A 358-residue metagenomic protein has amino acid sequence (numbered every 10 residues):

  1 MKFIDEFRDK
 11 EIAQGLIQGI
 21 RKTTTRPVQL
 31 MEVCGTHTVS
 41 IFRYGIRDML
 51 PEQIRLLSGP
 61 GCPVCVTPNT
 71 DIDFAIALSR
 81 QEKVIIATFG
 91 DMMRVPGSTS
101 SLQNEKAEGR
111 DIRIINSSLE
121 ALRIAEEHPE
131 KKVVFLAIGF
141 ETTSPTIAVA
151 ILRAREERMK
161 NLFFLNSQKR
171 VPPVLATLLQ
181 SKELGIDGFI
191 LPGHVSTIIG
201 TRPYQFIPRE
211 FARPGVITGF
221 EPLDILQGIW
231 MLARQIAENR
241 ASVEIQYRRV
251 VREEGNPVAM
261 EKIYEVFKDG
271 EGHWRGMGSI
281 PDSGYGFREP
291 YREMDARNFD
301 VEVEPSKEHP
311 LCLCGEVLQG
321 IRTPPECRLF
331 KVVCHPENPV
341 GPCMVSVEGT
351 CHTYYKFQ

Functional and structural regions predicted by a protein language model:
M1-E130, S144, A148, L152-E157 (+5 more regions): Metallocofactor- and cofactor-centric catalytic cores in central/energy metabolism, strongly enriched
P27-L30, L162, N239-R248, W274-R275 (+2 more regions): Flexible, glycine/charged-enriched surface loops at secondary-structure junctions
L30-E32, R113, V134-A137, F163-L165 (+2 more regions): Short catalytic-loop micro-motif centered on adjacent basic/acidic residues
C34-H37, F140-T142, Q168-P172, G193-S196 (+2 more regions): Glycine-rich beta-alpha junction loops
I85, K132-V134, G188: Structural motif
L136, F140-P203: Phosphate/pyrophosphate-binding betaalpha-module
F163-L165, K182-R249: A conserved active-site cap/scaffold subdomain adjacent to cofactor or substrate pockets
Q227-E316: Internal helical hairpin/lid segments
